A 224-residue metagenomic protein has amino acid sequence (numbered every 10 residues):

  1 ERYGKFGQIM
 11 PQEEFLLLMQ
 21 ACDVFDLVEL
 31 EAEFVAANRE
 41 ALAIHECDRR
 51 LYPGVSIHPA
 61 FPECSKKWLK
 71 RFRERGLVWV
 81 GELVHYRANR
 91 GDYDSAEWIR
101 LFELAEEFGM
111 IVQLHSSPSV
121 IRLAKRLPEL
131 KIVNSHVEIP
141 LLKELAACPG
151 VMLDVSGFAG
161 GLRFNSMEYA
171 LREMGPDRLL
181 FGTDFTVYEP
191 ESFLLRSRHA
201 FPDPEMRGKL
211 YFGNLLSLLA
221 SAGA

Functional and structural regions predicted by a protein language model:
R2-F25, P176-R178, Y188-A224: Mid-to-C-terminal alpha-helical segments outside catalytic/metal-binding sites
R2-R49, K70-R73: Alpha-helical scaffold segments that flank or form the walls of functional sites
G7-E29, Y93-F108, V112-Q113, A147-V151 (+1 more regions): N-terminal/domain-start segments enriched in small and hydrophobic, helix-friendly residues, covering either
F15, A37-I44, K67-F72, E97-L101 (+4 more regions): A general structural detector for well-ordered alpha-helical segments in enzyme core domains, enriched
V35-I111: Active-site gating/metal-coordination segments in enzymes
A41, F72, V80, A105 (+5 more regions): Conserved, mostly hydrophobic/aromatic
H58-F61, H85-R87, S119, I139 (+2 more regions): Short, solvent-exposed loop/turn segments at secondary-structure junctions
V78-W79, D92-L180: Catalytic pocket-lining loop regions of alpha/beta-barrel enzymes, especially the amidohydrolase/enolase/GH5 lineages
